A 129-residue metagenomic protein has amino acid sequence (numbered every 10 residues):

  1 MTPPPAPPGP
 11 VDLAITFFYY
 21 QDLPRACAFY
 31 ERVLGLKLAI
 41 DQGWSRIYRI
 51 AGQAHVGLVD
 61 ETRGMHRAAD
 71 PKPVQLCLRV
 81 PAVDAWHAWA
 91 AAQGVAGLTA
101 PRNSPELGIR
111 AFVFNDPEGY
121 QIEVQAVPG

Functional and structural regions predicted by a protein language model:
M1-C27, V74-L76, P128-G129: N-terminal beta-strand motif that seeds the catalytic metal site of vicinal oxygen chelate
M1-G9, A91-G129: Vicinal oxygen chelate
D12-Q21, R46-I50, H66-A91, R110-N115 (+1 more regions): Vicinal oxygen chelate
F17, A54, T62, A82 (+3 more regions): Short, flexible active-site-adjacent loop segments at beta-strand->alpha-helix junctions, enriched in small/polar
P24-V33, F112: Conserved active-site alpha-helix within GNAT-family acetyltransferase domains
V33-L38, G94-G97: Conserved acetyl-CoA-binding loop of GNAT-fold acetyltransferases
K37-P71, Q121-A126: Conserved short beta-strand elements that form part of the metal-binding/catalytic scaffold of enzyme active sites
